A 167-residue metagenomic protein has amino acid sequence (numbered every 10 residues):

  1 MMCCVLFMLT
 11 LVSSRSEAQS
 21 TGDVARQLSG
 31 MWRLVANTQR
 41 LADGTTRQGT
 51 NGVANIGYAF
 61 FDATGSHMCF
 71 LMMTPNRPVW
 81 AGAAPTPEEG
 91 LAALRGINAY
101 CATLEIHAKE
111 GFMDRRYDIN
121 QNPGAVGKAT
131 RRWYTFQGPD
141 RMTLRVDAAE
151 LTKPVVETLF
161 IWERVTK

Functional and structural regions predicted by a protein language model:
M1-C4: Bacterial N-terminal signal peptides that target proteins for export
L9-K167: Lipid interaction determinants
